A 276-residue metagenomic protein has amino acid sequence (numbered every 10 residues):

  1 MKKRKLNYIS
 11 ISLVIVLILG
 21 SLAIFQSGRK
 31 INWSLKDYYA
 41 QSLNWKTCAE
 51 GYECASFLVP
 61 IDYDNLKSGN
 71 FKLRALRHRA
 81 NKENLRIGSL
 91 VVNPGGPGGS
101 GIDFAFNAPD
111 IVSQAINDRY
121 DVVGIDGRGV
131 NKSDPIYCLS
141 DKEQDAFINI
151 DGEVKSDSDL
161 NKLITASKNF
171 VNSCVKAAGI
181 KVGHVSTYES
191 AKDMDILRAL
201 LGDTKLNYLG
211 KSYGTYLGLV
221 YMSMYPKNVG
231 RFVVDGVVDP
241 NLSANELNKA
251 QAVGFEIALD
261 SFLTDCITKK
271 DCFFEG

Functional and structural regions predicted by a protein language model:
M1-V14: N-terminal Sec-pathway targeting helices
V16-Q26: Hydrophobic alpha-helical membrane-insertion segments, chiefly the h-region of N-terminal signal peptides
G28-G276: Gly/Pro-rich cap/lid or specificity-loop segments adjacent to the active site
